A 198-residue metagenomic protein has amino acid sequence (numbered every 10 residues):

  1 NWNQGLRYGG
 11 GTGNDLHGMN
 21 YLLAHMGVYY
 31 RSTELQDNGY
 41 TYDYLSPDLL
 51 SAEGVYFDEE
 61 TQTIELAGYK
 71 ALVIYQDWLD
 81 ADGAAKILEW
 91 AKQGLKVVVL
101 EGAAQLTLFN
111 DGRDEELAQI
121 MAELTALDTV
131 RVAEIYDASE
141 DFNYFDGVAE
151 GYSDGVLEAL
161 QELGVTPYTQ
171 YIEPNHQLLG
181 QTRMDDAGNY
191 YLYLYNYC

Functional and structural regions predicted by a protein language model:
N1-C198: Carbohydrate-binding surfaces of carbohydrate-active enzymes
